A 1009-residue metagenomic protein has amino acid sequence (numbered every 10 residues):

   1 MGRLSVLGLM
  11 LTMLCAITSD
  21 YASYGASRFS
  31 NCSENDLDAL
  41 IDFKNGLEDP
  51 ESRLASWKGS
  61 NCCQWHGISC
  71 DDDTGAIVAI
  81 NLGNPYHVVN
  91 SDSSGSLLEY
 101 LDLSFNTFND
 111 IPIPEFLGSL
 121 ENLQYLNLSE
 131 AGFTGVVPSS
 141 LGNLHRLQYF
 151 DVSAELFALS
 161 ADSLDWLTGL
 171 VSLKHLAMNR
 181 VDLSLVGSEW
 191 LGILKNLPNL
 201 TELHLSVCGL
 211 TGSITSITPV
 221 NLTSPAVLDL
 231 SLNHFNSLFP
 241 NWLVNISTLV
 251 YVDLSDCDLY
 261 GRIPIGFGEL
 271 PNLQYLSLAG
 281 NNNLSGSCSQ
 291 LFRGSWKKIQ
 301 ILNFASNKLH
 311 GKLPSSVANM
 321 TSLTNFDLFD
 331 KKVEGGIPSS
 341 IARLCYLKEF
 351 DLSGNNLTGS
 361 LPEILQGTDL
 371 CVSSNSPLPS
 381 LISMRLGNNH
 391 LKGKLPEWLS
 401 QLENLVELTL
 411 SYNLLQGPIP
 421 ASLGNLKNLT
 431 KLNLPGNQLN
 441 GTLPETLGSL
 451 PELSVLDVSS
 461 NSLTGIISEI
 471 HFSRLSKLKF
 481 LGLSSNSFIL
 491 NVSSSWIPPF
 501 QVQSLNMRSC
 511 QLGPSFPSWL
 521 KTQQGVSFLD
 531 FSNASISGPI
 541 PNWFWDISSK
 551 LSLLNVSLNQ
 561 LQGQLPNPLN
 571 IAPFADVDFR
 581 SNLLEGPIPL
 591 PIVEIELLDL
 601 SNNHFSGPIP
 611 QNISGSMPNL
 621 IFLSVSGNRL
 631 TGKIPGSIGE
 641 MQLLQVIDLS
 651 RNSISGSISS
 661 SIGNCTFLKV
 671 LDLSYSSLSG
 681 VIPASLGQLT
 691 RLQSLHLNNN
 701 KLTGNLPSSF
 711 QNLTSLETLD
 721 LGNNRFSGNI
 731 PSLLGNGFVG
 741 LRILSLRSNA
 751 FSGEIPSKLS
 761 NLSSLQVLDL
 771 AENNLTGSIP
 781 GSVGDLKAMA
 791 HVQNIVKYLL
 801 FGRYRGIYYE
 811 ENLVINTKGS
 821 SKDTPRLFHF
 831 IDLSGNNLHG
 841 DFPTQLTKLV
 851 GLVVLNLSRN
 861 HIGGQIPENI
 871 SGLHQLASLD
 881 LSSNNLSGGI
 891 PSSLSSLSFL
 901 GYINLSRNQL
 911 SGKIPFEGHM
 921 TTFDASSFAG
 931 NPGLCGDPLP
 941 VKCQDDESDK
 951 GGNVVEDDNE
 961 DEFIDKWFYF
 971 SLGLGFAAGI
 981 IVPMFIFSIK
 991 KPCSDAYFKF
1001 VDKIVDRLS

Functional and structural regions predicted by a protein language model:
M1-S1009: Plant-biased, solvent-exposed loop and capping regions within N-terminal extracellular ligand-binding ectodomains
